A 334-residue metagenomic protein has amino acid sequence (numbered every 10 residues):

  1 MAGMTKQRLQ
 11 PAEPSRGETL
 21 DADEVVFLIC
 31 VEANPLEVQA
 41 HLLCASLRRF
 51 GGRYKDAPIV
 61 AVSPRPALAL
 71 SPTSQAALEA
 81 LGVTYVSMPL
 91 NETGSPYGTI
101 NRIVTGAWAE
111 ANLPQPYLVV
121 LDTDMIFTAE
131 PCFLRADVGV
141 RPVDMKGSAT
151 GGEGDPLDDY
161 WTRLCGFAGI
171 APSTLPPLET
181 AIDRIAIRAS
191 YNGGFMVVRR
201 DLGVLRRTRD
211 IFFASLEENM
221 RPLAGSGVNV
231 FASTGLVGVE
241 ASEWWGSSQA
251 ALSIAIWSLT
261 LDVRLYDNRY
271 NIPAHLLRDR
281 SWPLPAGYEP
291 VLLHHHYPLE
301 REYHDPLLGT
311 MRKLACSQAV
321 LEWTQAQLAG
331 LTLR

Functional and structural regions predicted by a protein language model:
A2-R334: Glycosyltransferase catalytic domains, chiefly GT-A lineage
